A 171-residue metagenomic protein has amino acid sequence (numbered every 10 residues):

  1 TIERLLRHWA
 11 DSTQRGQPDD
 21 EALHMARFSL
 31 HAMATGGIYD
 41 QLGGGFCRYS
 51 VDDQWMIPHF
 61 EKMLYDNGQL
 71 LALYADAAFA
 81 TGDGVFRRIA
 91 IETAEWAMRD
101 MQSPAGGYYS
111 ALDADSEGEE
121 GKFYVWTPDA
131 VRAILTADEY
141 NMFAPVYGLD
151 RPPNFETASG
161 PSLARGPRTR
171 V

Functional and structural regions predicted by a protein language model:
T1-V171: Glycan-recognition and catalytic cores of secretory/periplasmic carbohydrate-active enzymes
